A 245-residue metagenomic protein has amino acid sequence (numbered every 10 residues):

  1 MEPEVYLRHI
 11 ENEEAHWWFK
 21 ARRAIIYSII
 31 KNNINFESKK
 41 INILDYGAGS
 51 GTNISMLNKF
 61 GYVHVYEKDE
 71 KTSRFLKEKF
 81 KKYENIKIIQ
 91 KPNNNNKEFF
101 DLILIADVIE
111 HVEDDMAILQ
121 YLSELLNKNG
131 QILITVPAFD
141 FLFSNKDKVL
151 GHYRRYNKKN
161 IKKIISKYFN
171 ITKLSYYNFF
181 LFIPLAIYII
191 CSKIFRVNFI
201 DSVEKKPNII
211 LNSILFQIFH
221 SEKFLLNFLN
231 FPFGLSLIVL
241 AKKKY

Functional and structural regions predicted by a protein language model:
M1-A106, M116-L119, I209, S213 (+3 more regions): Conserved N-terminal segment of class I S-adenosyl-L-methionine
V5-R8, T52-N53, K173-Q217, P232-S236: Conserved catalytic loop of SAM-dependent methyltransferase domains
L7-N12, L133-R154, K158-I164: Short, glycine-/aromatic-enriched active-site segment of Class I SAM-dependent methyltransferases
N58, K81, E113, N127 (+2 more regions): Short conserved AdoMet
V63, I132-L133: A short hydrophobic/small-residue beta-strand
T72, D140-L142, F180: Feature marks short, surface-exposed loop/turn motifs that line or immediately flank catalytic pockets and channel
D107-H111: A short His-aromatic
M116-Q131: A short glycine-rich, Lys/Arg-flanked "PGG" loop and its adjoining helix->strand segment in the class I
